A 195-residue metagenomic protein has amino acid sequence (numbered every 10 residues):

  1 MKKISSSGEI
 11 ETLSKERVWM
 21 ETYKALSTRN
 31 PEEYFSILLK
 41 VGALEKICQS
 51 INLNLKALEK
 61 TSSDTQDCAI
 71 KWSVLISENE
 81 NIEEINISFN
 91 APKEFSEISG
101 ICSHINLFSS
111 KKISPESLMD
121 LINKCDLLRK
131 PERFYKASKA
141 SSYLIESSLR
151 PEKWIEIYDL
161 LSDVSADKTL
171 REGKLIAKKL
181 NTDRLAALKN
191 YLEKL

Functional and structural regions predicted by a protein language model:
M1-G8, I51-A57, I82-E97, E146-D159: Short alpha-helical "patches" and their helix-cap loops
M1-I82: Glycine- and charge-enriched loop/helix tracts that form the active or gating conduit in phosphate/cation-handling
K2, Q49-S63, E97-I105, A177-A187: Short linear loop/turn motifs
L13-R17, K56-T65, S103-M119, N190-L195: Short amphipathic alpha-helical segments at helix boundaries and their inter-helical linkers
S14, V18, N30-Y34, N54 (+7 more regions): Alpha-helical structural motif
L38, C102, A166-T169: A residue-level signal for conserved active-site and pocket-lining positions in enzyme catalytic cores
I76-A140: C-terminal structural cap/anchor segments
L127-L195: Charged substrate- and nucleic-acid-binding regions of tRNA-handling and nucleotidyl-transfer enzymes, centered on
